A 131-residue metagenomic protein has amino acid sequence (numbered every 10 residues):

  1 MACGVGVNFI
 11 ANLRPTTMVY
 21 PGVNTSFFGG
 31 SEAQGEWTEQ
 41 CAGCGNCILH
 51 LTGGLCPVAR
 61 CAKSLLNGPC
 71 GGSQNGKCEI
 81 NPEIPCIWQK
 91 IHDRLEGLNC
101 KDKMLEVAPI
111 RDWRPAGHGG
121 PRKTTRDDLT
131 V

Functional and structural regions predicted by a protein language model:
M1-V7: Gly/Ser/Thr-rich loops at beta-strand to alpha-helix junctions that form or flank small-molecule/cofactor-binding
V7-L51, L55-G68, G72-V131: Iron-sulfur (Fe-S) cluster-binding modules
